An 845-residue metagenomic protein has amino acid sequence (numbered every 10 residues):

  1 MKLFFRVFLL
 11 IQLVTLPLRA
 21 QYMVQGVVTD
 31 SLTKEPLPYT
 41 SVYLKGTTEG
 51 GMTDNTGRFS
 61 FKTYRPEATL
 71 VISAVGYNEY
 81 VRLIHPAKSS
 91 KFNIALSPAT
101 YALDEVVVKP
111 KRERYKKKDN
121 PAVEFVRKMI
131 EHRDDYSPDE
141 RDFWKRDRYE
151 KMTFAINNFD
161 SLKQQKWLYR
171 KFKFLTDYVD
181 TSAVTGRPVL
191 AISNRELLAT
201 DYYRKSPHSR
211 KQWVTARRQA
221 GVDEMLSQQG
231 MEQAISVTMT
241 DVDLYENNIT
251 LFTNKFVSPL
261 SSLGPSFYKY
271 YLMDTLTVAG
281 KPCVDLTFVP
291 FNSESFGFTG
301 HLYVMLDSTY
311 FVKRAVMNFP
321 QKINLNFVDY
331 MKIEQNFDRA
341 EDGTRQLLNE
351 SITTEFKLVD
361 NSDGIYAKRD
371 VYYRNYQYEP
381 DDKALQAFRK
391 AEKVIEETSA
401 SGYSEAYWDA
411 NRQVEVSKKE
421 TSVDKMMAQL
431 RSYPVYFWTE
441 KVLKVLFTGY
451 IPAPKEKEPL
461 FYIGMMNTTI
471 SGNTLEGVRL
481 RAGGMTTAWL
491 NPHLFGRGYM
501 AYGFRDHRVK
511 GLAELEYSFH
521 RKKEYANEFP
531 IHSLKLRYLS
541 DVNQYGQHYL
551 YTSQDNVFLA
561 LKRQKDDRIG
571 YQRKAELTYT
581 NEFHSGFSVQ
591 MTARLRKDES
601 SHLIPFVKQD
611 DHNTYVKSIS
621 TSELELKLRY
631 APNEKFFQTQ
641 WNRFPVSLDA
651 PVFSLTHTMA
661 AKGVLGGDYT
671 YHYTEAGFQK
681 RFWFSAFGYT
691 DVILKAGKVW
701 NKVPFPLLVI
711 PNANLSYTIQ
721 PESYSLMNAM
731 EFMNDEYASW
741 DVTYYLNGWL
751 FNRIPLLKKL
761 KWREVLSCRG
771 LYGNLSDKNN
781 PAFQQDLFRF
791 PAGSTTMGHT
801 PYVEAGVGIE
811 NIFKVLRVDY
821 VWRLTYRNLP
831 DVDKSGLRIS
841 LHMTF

Functional and structural regions predicted by a protein language model:
Y22-V24, S31-G46, R65: Short, ordered, surface-exposed loop/turn motifs in non-cytosolic proteins
V24-D30, G57, I94: A short, amphipathic beta-strand motif
T29, S41, S73-Y77, S89-P138: Short, acidic, small-residue-rich periplasmic hinge/interaction motif at the N-terminus of Gram-negative outer-membrane
T40-L44, L70, V108, R146 (+2 more regions): Hydrophobic beta-strand segments
L44-G46, T69-R82: A short, solvent-exposed loop/turn motif at the edges and junctions of modular extracellular/periplasmic domains
T48-R58: Short, acidic Ser/Thr/Gly-rich low-complexity loop/linker segments typical of extracellular and cell-surface proteins
R112-C283, V289-G297, V359-G464, T468-S471 (+5 more regions): Structured extracytoplasmic
N254-F256, F388-F845: Exposed, low-structure sequence patches enriched in small/polar residues
